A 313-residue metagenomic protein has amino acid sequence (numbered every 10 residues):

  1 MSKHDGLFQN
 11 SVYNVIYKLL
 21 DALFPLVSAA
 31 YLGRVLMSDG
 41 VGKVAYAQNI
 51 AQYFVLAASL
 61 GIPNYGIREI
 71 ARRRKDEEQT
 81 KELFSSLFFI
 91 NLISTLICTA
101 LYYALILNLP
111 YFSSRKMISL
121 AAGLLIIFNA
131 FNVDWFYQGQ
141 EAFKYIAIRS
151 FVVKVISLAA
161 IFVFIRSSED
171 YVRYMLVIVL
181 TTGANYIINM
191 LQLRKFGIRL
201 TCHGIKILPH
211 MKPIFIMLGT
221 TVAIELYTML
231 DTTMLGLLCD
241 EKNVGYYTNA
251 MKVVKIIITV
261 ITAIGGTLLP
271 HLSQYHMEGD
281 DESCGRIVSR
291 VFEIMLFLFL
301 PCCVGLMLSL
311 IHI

Functional and structural regions predicted by a protein language model:
M1-K3, L7, K144-A147, Y171-I178 (+4 more regions): Interhelical loop/hinge segments that connect adjacent transmembrane helices in multipass membrane
H4, F8, R72, I126-R149: Membrane-interface junctions at transmembrane-helix termini in multi-pass inner-membrane proteins
D5-P63, T99, L158, F215-E241: Signature of the first transmembrane helix
L19, A58, S85-M117, A121 (+1 more regions): Alpha-helical transmembrane segments of multi-pass membrane transport and lipid-handling proteins
A30, S59-K75, K255-F292: Helix-loop junctions and terminal segments of transmembrane helices in multi-pass membrane transport/translocation
L36-A47, R73-S85, L96-I127, S167-Y174: Membrane-interface helix-capping segments at transmembrane helix termini in multi-pass transporters
Y46, K116, G123, A147-K195: Hydrophobic alpha-helical transmembrane segments
Q48-L56, I224, Y247-Q274, L298-C302: Transmembrane helix-bundle signature of multi-pass secondary active exporters and lipid flippases
